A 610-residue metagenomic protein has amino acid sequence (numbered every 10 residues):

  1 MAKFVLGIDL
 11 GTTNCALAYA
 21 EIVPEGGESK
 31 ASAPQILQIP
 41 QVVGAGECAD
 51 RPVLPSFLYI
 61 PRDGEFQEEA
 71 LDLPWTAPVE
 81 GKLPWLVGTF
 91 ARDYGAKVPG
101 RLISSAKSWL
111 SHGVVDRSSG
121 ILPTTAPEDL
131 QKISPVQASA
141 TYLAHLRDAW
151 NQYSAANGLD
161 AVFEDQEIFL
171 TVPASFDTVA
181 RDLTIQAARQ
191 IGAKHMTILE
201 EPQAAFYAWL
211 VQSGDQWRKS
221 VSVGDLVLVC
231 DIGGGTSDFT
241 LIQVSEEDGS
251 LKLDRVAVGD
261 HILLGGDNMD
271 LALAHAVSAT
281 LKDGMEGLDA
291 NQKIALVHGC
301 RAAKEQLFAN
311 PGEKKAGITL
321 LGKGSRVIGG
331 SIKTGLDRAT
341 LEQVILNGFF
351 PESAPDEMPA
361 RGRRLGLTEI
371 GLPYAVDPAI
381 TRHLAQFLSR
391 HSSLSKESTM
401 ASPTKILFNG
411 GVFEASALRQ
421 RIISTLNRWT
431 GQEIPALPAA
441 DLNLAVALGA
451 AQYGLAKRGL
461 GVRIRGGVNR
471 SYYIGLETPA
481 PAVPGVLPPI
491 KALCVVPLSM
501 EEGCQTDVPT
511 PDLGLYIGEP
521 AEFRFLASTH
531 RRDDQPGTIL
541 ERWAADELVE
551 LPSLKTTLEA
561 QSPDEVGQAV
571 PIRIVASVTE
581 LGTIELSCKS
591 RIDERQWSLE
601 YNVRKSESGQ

Functional and structural regions predicted by a protein language model:
M1-A2, I198-C230, S389-S392, K396-E397 (+1 more regions): Conserved phosphate-binding catalytic cores of ATP/NTP-utilizing and phosphoryl-transfer enzymes
M1-S119, T197, D248-L253, M269-L281 (+10 more regions): Early-domain small/polar-rich strand-loop-helix modules and first-structured segments of the mature chain
A18-A20, E28-A31, Q41-G44, R51 (+9 more regions): Glycine-rich phosphate-binding loop of actin/hexokinase-like ATP-binding domains
S32-R189, E200, L271-A316, G324-G362 (+1 more regions): Phosphate-binding loop and its immediate beta->loop->alpha context in nucleotide/phosphate-handling enzymes
T141-D160, A208-S220, G348-S402, R421 (+1 more regions): Phosphate/ATP-binding catalytic cores across multiple sugar-kinase/actin-like superfamilies, primarily ASKHA
I168-L183, L321-R326, K333, L372-D377 (+2 more regions): Glycine-rich phosphate-binding loops at beta-strand->alpha-helix junctions
I191-A204, P373, I422-G449: Conserved phosphate-binding/catalytic loops in two-lobed NTP-binding clefts
G322-L394, G461-Q610: Acidic low-complexity intrinsically disordered segments
